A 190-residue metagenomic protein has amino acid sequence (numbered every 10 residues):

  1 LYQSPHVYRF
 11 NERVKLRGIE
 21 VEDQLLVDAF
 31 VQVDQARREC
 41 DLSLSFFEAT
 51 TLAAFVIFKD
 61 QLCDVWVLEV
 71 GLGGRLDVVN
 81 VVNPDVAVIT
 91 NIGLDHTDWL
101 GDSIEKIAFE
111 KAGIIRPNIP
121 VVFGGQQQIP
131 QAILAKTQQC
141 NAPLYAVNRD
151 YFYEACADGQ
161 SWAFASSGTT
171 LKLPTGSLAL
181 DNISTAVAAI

Functional and structural regions predicted by a protein language model:
L1-V82, D98-L100, Q128: ATP-dependent carboxylate-amine ligase catalytic core
L42, L62-E69, P84-K172, I183-I190: Acidic, Mg2+-coordinating active-site environments of NTP-dependent enzymes
T175-S177: Glycine-rich "substrate-gating" loop/helix at the edge of Rossmann-like oxidoreductase active sites
L180: A short, basic/aromatic alpha-helical/loop segment that forms part of the nucleotidyl-sugar donor-binding site
